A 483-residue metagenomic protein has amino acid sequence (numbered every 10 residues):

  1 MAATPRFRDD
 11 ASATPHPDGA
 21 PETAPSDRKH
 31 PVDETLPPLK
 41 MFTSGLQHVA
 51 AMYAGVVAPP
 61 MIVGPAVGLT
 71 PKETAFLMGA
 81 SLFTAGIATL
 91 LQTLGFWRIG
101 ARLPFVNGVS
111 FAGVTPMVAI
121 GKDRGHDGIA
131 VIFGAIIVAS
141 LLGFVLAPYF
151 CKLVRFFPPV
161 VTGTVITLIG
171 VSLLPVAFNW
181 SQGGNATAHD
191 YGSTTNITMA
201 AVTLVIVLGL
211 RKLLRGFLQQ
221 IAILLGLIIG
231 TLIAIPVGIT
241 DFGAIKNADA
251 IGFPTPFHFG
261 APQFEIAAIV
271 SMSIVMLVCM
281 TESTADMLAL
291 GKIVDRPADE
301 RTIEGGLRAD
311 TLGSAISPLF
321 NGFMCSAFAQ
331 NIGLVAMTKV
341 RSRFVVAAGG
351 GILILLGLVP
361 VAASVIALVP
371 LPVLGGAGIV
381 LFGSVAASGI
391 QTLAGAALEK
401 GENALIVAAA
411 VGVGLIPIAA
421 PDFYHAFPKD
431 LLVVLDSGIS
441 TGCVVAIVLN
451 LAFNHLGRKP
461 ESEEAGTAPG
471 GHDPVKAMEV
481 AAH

Functional and structural regions predicted by a protein language model:
M1-S44, F242-F257, K292-R296, G306 (+1 more regions): Intrinsically disordered, low-complexity non-transmembrane regions of multi-pass membrane transporters
A2-F105, A112-R124: N-terminal signal-anchor module of multipass membrane proteins
T4-P5, S26, P31-T35, I206-G209 (+3 more regions): Hydrophobic transmembrane alpha-helices of multi-pass solute/ion transporters
D18-G19, V56-P60, G64, T203-L213 (+6 more regions): Juxtamembrane interface elements at the cytosolic ends of transmembrane helices in multi-pass membrane proteins
P38, G64-R102, S271-R343: Membrane-embedded helical hairpins/re-entrant loop segments and their flanking transmembrane helices within multi-pass
L39-V56, G192-L204, A222, P236-V237 (+2 more regions): Hydrophobic, membrane-embedded alpha-helices of multi-pass small-molecule transporters
F76, R98-G113, R155-G163, L218-L224 (+5 more regions): Short, non-helical or kinked segments that cap or interrupt transmembrane helices
K122-D241, A348-E463: Membrane-embedded alpha-helical modules
